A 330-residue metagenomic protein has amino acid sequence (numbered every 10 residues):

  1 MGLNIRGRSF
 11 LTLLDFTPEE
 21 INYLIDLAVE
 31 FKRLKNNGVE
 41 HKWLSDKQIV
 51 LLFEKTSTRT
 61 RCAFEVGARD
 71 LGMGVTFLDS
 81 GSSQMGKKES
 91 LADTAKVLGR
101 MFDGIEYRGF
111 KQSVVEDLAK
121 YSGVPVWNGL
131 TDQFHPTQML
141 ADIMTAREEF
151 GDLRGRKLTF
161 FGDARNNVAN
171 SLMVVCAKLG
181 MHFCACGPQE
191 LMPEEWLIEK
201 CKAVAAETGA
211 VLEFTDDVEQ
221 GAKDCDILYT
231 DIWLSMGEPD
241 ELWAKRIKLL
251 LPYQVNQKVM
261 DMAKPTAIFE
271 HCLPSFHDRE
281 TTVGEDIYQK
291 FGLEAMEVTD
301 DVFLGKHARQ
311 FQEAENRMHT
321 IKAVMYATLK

Functional and structural regions predicted by a protein language model:
M1-C62, V66, F134: Positively charged, low-complexity intrinsically disordered leader regions
Q48-M101: Active-site cofactor/substrate anionic-group-binding motifs, chiefly glycine- and Lys/Arg-rich phosphate-binding loops
F53-V66, E148-D231, M236-E238: Glycine-rich phosphate/diphosphate-binding loop of Rossmann-like nucleotide-binding domains
L71, M101, Y121-S122, L179 (+2 more regions): Short, structured coil segments at secondary-structure junctions
A95-K96, D103-V175, H271: Anion-binding alpha/beta catalytic cores of soluble intermediary-metabolism enzymes, centered on
A203-T299: Rossmann-like adenosine-cofactor binding region
D286-K330: C-terminal helix-to-coil terminal segments
